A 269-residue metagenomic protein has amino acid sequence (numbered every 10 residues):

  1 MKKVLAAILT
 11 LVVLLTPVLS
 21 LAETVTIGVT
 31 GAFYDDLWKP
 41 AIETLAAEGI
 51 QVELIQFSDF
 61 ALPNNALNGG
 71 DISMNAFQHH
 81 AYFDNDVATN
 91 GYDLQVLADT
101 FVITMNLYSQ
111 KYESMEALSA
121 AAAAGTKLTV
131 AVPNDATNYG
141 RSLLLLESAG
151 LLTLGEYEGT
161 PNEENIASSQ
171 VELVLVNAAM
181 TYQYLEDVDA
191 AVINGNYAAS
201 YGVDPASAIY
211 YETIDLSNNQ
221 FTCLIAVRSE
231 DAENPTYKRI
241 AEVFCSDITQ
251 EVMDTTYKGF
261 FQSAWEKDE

Functional and structural regions predicted by a protein language model:
K3-A22: Sec-dependent N-terminal signal peptides of Gram-positive bacterial secreted proteins and lipoproteins
G31-Q56: Short, polar/charged alpha-helical segment
A32, Q56-F60, G70-D84, F101 (+3 more regions): Beta->alpha turn/N-cap motifs
L54-N65, E158-Q183: Short helix-initiation/N-cap motifs at beta->coil->alpha
N85-L97, Q110-E113, D187, V192 (+1 more regions): Ligand-binding "clamshell"
D93, L97-L152, Q250: A conserved helix-loop-strand patch within extracytoplasmic ligand-binding domains of the periplasmic binding
T104-A117, Q220-T236: A bilobed periplasmic-binding-protein/Venus flytrap-type ligand-binding module shared by bacterial periplasmic
Y139-E147, F244-W265: Periplasmic-binding protein-like
